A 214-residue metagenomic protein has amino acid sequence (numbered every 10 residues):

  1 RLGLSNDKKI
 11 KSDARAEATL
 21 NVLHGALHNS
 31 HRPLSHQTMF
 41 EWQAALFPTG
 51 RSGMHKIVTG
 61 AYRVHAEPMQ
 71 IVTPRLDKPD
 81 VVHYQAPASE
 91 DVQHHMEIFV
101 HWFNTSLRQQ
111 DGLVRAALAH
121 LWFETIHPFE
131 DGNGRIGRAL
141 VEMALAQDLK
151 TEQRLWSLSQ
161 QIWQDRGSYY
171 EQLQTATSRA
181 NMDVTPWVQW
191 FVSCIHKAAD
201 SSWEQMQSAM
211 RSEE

Functional and structural regions predicted by a protein language model:
R1-E214: FIC/Doc superfamily catalytic core
